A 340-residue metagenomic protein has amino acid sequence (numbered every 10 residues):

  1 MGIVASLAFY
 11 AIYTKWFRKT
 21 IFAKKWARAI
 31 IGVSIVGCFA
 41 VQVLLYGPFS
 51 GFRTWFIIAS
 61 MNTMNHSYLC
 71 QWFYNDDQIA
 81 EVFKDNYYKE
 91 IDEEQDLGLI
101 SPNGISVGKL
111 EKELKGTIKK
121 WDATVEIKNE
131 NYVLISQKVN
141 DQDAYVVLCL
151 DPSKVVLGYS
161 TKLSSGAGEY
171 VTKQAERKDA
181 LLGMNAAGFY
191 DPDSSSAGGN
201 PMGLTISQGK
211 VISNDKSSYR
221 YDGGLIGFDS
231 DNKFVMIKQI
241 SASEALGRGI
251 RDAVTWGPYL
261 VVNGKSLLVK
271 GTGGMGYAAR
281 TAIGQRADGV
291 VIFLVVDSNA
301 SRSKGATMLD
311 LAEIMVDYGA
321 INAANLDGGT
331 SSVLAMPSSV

Functional and structural regions predicted by a protein language model:
G2-S217: Zymogen propeptides
Q142-A144, R177-D179, Y221-G223, T255 (+1 more regions): Extracytoplasmic
Y145-C149, G224-F228, Y259, T281-Q285 (+1 more regions): Short beta-strand scaffold segments in enzyme catalytic cores
K154, G188-P192, A242-S243, G289 (+2 more regions): Solvent-exposed loop/turn segments at secondary-structure junctions within structured extracellular/periplasmic domains
K162-G166, I240-A245, V296-A300: Short, solvent-exposed aromatic-acidic interface loops
L181-N185, G227, V235, G284 (+2 more regions): Structural recognition of the beta-strand scaffold that forms the well-ordered cores of secreted hydrolase catalytic
Y190-T272: Active-site-adjacent helix-turn-beta-strand microarchitecture at beta-sheet edges that either contains or buttresses
S196-K216, L267-I321, S331-V340: Conserved, well-ordered active-site substructure
